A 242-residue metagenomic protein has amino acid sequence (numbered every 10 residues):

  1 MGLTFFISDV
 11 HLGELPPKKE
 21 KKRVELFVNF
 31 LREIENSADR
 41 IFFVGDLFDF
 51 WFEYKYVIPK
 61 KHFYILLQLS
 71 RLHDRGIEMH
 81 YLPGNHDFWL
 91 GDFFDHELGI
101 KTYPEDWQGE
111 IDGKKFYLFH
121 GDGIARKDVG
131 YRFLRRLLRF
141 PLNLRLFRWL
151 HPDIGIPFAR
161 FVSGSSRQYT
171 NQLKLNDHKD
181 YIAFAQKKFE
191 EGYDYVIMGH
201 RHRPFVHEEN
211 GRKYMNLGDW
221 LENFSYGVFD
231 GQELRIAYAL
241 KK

Functional and structural regions predicted by a protein language model:
G2-L3, I7, L12-I111, E222: Core catalytic region of metal-dependent phosphoesterases/phosphodiesterases, especially metallo-beta-lactamase-like
L3-H11, K115-D122, K213-G218: Active-site-proximal beta-strand elements of phosphoester/diester hydrolases
D9, A239-K241: Conserved histidine-centered catalytic loops in small-molecule metabolism enzymes
F27, F63-Y64, F94, Y117 (+3 more regions): A generic membrane alpha-helix/interface feature
I41, H80, Y117, Y195 (+1 more regions): Short glycine- and Lys/Arg-enriched binding-loop motifs that mark or flank ligand-binding interfaces
D87-E191: Conserved catalytic scaffold of divalent metal-dependent phosphoesterases
K101-P104, D122, D128-L134, L175-A239: Conserved beta-sheet core of the metallophosphoesterase superfamily
